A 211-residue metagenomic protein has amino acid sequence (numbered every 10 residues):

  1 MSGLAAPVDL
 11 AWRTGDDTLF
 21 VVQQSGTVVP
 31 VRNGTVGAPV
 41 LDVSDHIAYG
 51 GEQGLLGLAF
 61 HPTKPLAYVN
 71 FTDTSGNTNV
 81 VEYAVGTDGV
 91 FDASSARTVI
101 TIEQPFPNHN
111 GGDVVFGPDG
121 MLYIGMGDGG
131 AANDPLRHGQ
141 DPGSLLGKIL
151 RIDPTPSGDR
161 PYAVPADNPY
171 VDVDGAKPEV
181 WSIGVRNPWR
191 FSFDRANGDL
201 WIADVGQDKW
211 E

Functional and structural regions predicted by a protein language model:
M1-N133, R190-F193, N197-G206, W210: Acidic, Gly/Ser/Thr-rich repeat motifs that build Ca2+-stabilized beta-propeller blades
Q24, D119, G127-D128, L145-L146 (+4 more regions): A fold-level detector for beta-propeller and closely related beta-sheet-rich head/sensor domains
A38-G51, S94-G111, L145, L150 (+1 more regions): Surface-exposed loop and turn segments in beta-propeller and other repeat-based domains that flank or scaffold
N79-D88, R137-T155: Beta-propeller blade signature
A132-S144, R160-A163: Acidic/polar, solvent-exposed loop segments in beta-strand-rich repeat domains
P142-I152, E179-S182, R186-D208: Extracytoplasmic, non-cytosolic globular domains
